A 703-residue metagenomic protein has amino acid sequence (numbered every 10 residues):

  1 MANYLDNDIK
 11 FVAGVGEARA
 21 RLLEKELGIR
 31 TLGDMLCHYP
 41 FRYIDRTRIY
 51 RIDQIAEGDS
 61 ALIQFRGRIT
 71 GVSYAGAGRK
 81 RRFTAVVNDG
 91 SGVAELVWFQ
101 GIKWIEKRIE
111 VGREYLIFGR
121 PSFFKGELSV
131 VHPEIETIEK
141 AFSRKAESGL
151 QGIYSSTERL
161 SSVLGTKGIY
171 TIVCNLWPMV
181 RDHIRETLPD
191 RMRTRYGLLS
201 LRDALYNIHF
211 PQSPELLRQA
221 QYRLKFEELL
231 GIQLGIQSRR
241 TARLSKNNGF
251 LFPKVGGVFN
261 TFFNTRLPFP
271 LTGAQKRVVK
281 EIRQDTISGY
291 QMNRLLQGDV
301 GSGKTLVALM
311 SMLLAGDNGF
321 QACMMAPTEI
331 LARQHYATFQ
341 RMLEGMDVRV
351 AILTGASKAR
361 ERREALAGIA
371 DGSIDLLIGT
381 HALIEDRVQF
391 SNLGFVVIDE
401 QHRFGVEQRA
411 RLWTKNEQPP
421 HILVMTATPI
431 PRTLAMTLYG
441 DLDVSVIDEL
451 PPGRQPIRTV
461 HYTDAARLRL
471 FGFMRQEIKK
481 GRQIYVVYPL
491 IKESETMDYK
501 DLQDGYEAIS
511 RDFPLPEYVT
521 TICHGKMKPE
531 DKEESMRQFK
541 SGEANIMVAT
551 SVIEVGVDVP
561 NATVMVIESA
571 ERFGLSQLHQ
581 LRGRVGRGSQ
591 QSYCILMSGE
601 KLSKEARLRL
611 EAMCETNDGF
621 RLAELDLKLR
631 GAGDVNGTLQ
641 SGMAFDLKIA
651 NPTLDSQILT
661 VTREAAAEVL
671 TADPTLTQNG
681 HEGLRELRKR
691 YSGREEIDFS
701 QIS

Functional and structural regions predicted by a protein language model:
H38-R66, T70: OB-fold nucleic-acid-binding modules
R68, R120-P121, G235, A570 (+1 more regions): Short, surface-exposed secondary-structure boundary micro-motifs
A75-R266: Upstream accessory/linker segments immediately N-terminal to the RecA-like ATPase cores of bacterial MutS and a subset
F269-V279: N-terminal pre-Walker A segment at the start of P-loop NTPase domains
R277-K280, Q291-C614, T675, S703: Inter-lobe coupling/hinge segments of SF2-like helicase ATPases
R537-M547, I553-P560, M565-E568, G583 (+2 more regions): Accessory helical-bundle/CTD segments and flexible terminal tails appended to RecA-like ATPase motors
